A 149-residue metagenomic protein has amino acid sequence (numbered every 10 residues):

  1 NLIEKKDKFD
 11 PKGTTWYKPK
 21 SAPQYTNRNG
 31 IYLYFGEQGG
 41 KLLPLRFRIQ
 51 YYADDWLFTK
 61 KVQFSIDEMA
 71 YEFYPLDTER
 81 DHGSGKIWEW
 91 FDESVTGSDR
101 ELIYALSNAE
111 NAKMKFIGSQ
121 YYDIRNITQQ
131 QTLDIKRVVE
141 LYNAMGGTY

Functional and structural regions predicted by a protein language model:
N1-Y149: A generic "folded-domain core" signal
